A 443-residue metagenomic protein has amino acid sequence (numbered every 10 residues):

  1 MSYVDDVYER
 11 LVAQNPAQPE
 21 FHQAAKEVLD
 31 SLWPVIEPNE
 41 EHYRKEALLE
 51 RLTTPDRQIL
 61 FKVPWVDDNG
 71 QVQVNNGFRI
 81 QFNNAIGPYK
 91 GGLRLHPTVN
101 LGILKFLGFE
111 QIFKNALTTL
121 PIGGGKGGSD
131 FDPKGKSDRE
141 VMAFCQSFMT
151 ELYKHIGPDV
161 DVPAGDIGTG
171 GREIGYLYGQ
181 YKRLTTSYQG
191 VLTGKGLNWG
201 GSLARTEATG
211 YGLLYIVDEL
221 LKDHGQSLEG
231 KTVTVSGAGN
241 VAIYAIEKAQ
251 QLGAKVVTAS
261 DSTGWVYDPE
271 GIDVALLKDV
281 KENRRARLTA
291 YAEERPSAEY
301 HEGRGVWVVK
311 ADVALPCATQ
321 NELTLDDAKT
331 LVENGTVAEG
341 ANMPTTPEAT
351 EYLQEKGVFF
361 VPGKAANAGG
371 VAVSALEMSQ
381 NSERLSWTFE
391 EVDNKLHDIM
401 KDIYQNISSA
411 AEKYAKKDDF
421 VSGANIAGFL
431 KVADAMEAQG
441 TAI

Functional and structural regions predicted by a protein language model:
S2-P19, A24, L220, L331-I443: Adenosine-phosphate binding glycine-rich loop
P19-H22, P38-K45, T119, I156-G165 (+4 more regions): Flexible, glycine/charged-enriched surface loops at secondary-structure junctions
E41-Q71: Structured beta-strand/loop patches that form or line metal/cofactor-binding pockets in enzymes
I59-I122, K126, D130: Phosphate-interaction motifs
H96, N115-E229: Glycine/serine-rich phosphate-binding loop and adjoining beta1-alpha1 elements at the start of nucleotide-handling
G196, G201-V308: Glycine-rich phosphate/diphosphate-binding loop of Rossmann-like nucleotide-binding domains
G264-F360, A365: Rossmann-like adenosine-cofactor binding region
